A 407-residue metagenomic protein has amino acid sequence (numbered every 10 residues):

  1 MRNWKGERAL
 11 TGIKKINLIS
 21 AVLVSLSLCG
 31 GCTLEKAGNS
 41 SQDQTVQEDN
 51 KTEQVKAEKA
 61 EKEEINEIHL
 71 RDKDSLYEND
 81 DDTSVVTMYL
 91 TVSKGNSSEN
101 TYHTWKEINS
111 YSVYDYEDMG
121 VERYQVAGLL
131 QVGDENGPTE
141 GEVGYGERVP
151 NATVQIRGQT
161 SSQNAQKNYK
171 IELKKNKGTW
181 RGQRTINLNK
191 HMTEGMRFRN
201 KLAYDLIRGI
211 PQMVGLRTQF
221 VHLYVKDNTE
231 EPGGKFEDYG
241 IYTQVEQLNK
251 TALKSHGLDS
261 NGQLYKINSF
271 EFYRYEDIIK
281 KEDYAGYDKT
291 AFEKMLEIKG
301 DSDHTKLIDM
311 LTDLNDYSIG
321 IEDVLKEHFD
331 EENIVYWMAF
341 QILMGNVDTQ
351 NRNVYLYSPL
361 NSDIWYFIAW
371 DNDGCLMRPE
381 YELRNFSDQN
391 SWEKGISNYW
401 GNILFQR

Functional and structural regions predicted by a protein language model:
E7-I19: Bacterial N-terminal signal peptides that target proteins for export
S20, S25-E147: Regulatory N- and C-terminal appendages and interdomain linkers associated with kinase/kinase-like NTP transferase
V126-K190, K299, D303-K306: Conserved oxyanion/phosphate-binding beta-strand-loop segments in alpha/beta enzyme cores
K175-K177, M213-L216, P232-A339, N390: Internal "kinase-insert"/substrate-recognition segments embedded within catalytic cores of ATP-dependent enzymes
M192-M213: A conserved alpha-helical element in kinase catalytic cores
I210-H222, N346: Short, well-structured beta-strand/strand-turn elements
H222, N346, R352-P359: Catalytic-loop signature of eukaryotic-like protein kinases
G345, P359-R407: C-terminal catalytic region of ATP-dependent kinase domains
